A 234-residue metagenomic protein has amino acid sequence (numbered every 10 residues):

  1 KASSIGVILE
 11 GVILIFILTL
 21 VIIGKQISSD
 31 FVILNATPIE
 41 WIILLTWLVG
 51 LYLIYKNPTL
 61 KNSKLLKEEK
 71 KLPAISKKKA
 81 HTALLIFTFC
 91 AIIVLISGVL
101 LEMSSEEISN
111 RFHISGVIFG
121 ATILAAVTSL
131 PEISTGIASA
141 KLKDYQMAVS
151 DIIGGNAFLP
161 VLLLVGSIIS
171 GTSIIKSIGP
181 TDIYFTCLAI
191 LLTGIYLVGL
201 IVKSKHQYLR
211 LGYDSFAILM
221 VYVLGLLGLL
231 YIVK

Functional and structural regions predicted by a protein language model:
K1-K234: Hydrophobic alpha-helical segments, chiefly the membrane-spanning helices and signal/signal-anchor peptides
